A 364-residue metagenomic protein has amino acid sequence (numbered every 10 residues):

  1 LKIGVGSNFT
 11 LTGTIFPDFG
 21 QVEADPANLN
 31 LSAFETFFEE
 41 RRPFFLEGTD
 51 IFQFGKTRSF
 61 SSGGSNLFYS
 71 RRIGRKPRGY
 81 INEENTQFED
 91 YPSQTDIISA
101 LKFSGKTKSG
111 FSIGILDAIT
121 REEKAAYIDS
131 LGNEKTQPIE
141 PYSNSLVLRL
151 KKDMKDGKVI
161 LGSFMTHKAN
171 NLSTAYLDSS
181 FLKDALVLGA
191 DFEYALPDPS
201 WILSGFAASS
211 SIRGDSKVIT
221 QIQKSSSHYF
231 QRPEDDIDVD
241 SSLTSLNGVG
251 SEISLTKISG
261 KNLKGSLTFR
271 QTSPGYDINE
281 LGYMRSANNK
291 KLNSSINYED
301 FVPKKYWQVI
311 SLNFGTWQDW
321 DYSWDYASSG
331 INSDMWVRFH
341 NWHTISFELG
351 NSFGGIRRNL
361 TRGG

Functional and structural regions predicted by a protein language model:
L1-D153, G162-S163: Structural preference for beta-rich elements and adjacent junctions enriched in aromatics
G4, T10, T14, S112 (+5 more regions): Membrane-spanning beta-strand positions in outer-membrane beta-barrel proteins
F9-T12, D18-E23, F52-Q53, R121-A125 (+7 more regions): Flexible loop/turn segments at secondary-structure boundaries
R75-E84, A125-L131, F164-T174, S227-D236 (+2 more regions): Flexible, solvent-exposed coil segments and beta strand-coil junctions, predominantly the extracellular/periplasmic
T86-E89, A125, L131-T136, S173-S179 (+4 more regions): Extracellular loop and loop/strand-boundary signature of outer-membrane beta-barrel proteins
D96-I98, S104, A185, E193-G364: Exposed, low-structure sequence patches enriched in small/polar residues
Y142-K168, K183-S209: Transmembrane beta-barrel wall of Gram-negative outer-membrane proteins
